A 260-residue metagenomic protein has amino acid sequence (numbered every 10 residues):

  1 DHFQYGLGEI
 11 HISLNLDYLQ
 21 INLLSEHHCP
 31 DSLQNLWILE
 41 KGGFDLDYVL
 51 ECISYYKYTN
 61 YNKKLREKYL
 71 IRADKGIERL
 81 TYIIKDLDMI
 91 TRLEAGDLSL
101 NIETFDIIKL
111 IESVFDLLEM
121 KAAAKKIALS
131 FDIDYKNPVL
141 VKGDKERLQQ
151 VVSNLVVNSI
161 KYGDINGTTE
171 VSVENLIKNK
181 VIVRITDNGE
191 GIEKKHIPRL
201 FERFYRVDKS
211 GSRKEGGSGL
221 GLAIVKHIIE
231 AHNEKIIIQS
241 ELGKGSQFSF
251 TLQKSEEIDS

Functional and structural regions predicted by a protein language model:
Y61, L65, A95-L100, P138-G143: Conserved micro-motifs of the catalytic ATP-binding
K75-L80: Short alpha-helical segment of the dimerization/phosphotransfer core of two-component systems
N101-D116, S130: A conserved beta-strand-to-alpha-helix junction within the catalytic ATP-binding
K121-F131: Short conserved segments within the C-terminal catalytic ATPase subdomain
S159-I160: Short helix-loop "hinge" at the ATP-lid/N-box region of the Bergerat-fold HATPase_c
I192-F204: Short conserved segment of the HATPase_c
N233-E234: Conserved glycine-rich
